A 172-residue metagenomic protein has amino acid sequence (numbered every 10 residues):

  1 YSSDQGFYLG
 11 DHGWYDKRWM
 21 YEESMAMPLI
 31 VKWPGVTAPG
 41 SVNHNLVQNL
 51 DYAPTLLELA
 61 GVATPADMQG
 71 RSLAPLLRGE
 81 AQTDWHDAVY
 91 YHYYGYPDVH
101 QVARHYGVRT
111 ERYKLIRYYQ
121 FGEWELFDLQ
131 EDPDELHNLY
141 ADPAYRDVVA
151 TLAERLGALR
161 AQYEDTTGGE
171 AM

Functional and structural regions predicted by a protein language model:
Y1-S41, Q48: Histidine-centered active-site microenvironments of extracellular/periplasmic hydrolases and transferases
Q5-D11, L50-A53, E58-L129, D134 (+2 more regions): C-terminal cap/loop subdomain of S1 sulfatases and analogous C-terminal strand-loop tails that border
R18-S24, P39-H44, Y93-Y94, R117-W124: Short, functional N-terminal and low-complexity linear motifs
W19-M25, N45-Q48, P65, Q69 (+2 more regions): Short acidic-hydrophobic sequence patches enriched in Asp/Glu that either
V36-V47, L59-T64, L136-Y145: Active-site rim elements
